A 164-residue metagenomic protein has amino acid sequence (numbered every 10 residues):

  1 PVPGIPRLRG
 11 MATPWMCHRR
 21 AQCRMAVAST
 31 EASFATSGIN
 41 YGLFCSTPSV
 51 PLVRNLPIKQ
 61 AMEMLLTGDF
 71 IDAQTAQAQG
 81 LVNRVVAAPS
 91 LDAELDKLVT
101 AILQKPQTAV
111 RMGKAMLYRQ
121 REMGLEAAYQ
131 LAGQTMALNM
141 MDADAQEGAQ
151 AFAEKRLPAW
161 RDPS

Functional and structural regions predicted by a protein language model:
P1-V110, D142, Q146-Q150, R156: Crotonase-fold acyl-CoA enzyme core
G38, R119-E122: A short acidic, helix-capping loop that chelates divalent metal ions and anchors anionic groups
M64-L65, M116-R119, Q134-M140: Helix-loop "lid/cap" segments that line or gate small-molecule binding pockets
V99-T100, R121-M123, A137: Short, glycine/charged-rich beta-strand-loop motifs at protein surfaces that mediate ligand recognition and catalysis
G124-Y129: Short beta-strand->loop
L157-S164: Short C-terminal tail/terminal secondary-structure segment of NAD(P)H-dependent dehydrogenase/reductase domains
